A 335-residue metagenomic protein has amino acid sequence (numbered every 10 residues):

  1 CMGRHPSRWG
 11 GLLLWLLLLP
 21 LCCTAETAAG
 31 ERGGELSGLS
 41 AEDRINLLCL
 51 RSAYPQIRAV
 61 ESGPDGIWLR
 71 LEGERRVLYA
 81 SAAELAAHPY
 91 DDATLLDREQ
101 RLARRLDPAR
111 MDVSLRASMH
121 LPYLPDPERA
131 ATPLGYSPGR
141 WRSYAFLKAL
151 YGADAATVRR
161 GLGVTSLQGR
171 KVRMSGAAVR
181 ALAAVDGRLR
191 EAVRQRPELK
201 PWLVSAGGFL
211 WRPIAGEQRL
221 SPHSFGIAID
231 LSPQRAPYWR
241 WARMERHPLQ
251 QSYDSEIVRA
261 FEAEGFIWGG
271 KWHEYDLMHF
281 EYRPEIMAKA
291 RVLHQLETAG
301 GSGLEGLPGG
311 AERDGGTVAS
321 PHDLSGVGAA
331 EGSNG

Functional and structural regions predicted by a protein language model:
M2-L13: Bacterial N-terminal signal peptides that target proteins for export
G3, T24-A25, H223: Residue-level detector of bioactive/disordered segments in secreted/extracellular proteins and virion assembly
G11-L21: Bacterial N-terminal signal peptides
L21-G33: Bacterial Sec-dependent signal peptides at the C-terminal "C-region" and cleavage site
G34-P55: Short Lys/Arg-enriched alpha/beta "domain-start" segment
C49-K271: Cell-envelope/glycan interface and biosynthesis
A263, D276-M278, R283-G335: Low-complexity, Gly/Ser/Thr/Pro-rich intrinsically disordered linker/tail segments
